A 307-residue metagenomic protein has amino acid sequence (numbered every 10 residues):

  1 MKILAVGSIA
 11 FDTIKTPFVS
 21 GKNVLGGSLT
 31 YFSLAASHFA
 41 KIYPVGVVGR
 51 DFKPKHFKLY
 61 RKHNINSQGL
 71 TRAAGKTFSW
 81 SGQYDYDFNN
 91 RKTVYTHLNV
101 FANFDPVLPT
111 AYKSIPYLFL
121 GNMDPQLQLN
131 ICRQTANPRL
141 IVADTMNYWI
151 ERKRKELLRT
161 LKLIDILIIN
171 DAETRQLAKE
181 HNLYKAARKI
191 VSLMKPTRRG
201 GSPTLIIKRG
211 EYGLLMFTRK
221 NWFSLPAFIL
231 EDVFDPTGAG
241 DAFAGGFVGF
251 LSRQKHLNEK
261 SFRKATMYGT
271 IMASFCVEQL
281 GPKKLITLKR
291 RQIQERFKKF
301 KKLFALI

Functional and structural regions predicted by a protein language model:
M1-L4: Extreme N-terminal starter segment of soluble prokaryotic enzymes
F11-N23, H38-F119, R133-P138, Q294-I307: Conserved N-terminal subdomain of the carbohydrate kinase-like
G27-S37, C132: Histidine-anchored nucleotide/phosphate-binding helix
L34, W80-Q83, G213-F217: Short beta-strand scaffold segments in enzyme catalytic cores
A36, N170, G240: Short, conserved phosphate/pyrophosphate- and ester-handling motifs at nucleotide-, phospho-/glycolipid
Y43, F228-K299, L303: Conserved post-catalytic alpha-helical subdomain immediately downstream of the catalytic base and nucleotide-binding
K55-H56, L127-Q134, K155-R159: A short acidic, amphipathic alpha-helical/loop segment
N137-L140, N147-S224: Conserved phosphate/ATP/ADP-binding segment of small-molecule kinases
